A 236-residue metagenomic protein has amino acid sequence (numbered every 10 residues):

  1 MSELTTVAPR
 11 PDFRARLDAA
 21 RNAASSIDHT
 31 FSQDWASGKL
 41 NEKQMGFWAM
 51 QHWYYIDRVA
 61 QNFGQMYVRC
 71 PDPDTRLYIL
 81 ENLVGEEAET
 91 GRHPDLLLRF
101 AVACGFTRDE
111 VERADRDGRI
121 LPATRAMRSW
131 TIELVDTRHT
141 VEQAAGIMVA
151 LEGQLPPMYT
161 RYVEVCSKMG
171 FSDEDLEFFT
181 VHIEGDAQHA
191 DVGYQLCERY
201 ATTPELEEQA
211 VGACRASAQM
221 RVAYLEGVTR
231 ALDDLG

Functional and structural regions predicted by a protein language model:
S2-G236: Non-heme di-metal
